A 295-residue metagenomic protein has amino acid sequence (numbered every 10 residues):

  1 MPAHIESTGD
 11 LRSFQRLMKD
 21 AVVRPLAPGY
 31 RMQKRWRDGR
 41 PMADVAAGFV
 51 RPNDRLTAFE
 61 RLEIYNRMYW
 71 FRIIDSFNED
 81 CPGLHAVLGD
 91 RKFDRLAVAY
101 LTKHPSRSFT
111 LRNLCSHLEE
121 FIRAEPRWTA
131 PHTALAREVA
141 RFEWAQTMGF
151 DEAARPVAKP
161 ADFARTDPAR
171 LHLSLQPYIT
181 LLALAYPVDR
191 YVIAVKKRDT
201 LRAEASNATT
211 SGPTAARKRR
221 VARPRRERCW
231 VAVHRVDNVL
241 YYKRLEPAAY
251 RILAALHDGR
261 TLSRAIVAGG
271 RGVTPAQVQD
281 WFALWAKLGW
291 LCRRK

Functional and structural regions predicted by a protein language model:
M1-A158: N-terminal, charged low-complexity regulatory/assembly segments
D10, T110, P187, K196 (+3 more regions): Alpha-helix capping and helix-coil boundary motifs
E79, R91-K92, Q176, P247 (+1 more regions): Short, well-structured alpha-helical interface segments that form or flank functional binding sites
K103-L240, R244-P247: Hydrophobic packing positions characteristic of elongated beta-solenoid/beta-helix-type spike/fiber shafts
C229-W230, H234-K295: C-terminal structured interaction module
